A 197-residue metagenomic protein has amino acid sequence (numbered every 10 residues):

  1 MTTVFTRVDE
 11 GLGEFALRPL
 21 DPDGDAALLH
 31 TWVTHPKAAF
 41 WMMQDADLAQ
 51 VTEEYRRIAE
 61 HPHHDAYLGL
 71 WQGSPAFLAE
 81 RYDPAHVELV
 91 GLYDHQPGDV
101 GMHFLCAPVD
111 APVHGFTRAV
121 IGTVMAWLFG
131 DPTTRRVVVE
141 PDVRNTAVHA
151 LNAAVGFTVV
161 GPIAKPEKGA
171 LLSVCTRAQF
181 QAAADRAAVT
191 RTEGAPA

Functional and structural regions predicted by a protein language model:
M1-D23, Q181-A197: Conserved N-terminal entry element of GNAT/NAT acetyltransferase domains
D23-H30, T52: An amphipathic alpha-helix signature
T31-D45: Helix-loop element at the rim of GNAT/NAT acetyltransferase active sites that forms part of the acceptor-substrate
R56, E60-G101, L105-A111: Acetyl-CoA-dependent GNAT
A85, E140, T158-L172: Conserved catalytic-core motifs of GNAT/GCN5-like acyltransferases
V113-W127, A150, A154: Conserved acetyl-CoA-binding loop-helix of GNAT-fold acetyltransferases
L128-P141: Conserved GNAT acetyl-CoA-binding A-motif
V138-H149, P166: Conserved beta-strand-loop-alpha-helix junction that forms the acyl-donor binding cleft
